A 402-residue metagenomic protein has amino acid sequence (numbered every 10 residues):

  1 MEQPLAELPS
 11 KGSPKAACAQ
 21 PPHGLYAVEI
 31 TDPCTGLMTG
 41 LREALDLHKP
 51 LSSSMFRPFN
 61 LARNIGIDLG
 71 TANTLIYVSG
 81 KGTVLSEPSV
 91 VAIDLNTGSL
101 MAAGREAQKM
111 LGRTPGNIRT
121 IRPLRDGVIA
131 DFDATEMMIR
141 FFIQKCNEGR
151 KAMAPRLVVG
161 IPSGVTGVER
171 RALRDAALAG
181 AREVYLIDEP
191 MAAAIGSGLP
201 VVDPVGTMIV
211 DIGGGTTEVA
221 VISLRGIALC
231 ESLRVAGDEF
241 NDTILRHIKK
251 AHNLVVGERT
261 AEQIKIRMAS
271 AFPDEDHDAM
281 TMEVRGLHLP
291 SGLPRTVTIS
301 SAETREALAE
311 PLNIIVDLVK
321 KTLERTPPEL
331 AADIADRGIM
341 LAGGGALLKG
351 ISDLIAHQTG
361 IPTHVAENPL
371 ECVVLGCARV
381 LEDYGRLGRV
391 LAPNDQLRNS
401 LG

Functional and structural regions predicted by a protein language model:
E2-S10, P14-A16: Extreme N-terminal basic, low-complexity initiation segments that serve as generic localization/processing leaders
L5, Y26-I212, A220-I339, A346-G402: Nucleotide/phosphate-binding catalytic cleft detector across ATP-hydrolyzing and phosphate-transferring enzymes
